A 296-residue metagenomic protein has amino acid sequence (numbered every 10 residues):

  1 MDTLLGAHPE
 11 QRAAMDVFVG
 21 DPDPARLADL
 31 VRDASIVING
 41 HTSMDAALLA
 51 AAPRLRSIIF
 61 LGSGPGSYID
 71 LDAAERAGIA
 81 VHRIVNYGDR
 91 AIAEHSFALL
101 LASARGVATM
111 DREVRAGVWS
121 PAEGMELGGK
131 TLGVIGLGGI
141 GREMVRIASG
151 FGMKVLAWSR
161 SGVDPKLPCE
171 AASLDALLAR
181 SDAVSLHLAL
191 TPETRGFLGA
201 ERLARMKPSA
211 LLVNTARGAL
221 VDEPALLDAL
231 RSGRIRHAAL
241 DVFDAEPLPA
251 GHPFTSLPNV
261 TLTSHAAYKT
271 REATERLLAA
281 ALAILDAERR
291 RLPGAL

Functional and structural regions predicted by a protein language model:
M1-A34, L296: N-terminal glycine-/charge-rich "phosphate-binding" loop or analogous flexible N-terminal tail
L4-A7, E75, A80-H95, D244-L296: C-terminal helix-to-coil terminal segments
S35-D111, M125: Phosphate/diphosphate ligand-binding glycine-rich loop within oxidoreductases
S35-I36, S57, A183, L211 (+2 more regions): Short, Asp-centered acidic motifs that coordinate Mg2+ and/or phosphate in catalytic or ligand-binding sites
S43-A50, K154, R160-P253: Rossmann-like adenosine-cofactor binding region
L55, G128-T131, A200, S209: Phosphate-coordination loops involved in phosphoryl transfer and adenosine-cofactor binding
H95-E123, R271, R276, A280-A281 (+1 more regions): A charged, well-structured terminal subsegment
M110-E143, A172: Glycine-rich NAD(P)-binding loop of Rossmann-like domains
